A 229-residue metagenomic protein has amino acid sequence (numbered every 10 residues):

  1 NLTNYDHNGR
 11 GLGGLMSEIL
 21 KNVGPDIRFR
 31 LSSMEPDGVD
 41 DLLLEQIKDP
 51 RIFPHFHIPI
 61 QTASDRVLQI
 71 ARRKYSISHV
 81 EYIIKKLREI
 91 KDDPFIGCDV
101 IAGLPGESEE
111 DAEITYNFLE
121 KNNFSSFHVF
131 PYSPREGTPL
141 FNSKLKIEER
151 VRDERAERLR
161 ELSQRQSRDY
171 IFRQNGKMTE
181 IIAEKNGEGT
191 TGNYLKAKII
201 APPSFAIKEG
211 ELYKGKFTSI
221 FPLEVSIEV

Functional and structural regions predicted by a protein language model:
N1-E109: Conserved SAM/AdoMet-binding glycine-rich loop
Y5-P25, A71-K74, P134-R165: Radical SAM enzyme [4Fe-4S]-AdoMet core and its adjacent flexible, acidic and glycine-rich loops/tails across
L31, I58, D99, L119 (+3 more regions): Conserved, mostly hydrophobic/aromatic
F53, S125, E211: Short acidic/polar active-site loop segments enriched in Thr and Asp
A63-S64, I96, P134-P139, T190: Short acidic (Asp/Glu) and glycine-rich catalytic loops that position anionic groups and cofactors
I90, E110-R152: C-terminal, non-catalytic macromolecule-binding modules
N142-V229: Terminal RNA-binding accessory module
